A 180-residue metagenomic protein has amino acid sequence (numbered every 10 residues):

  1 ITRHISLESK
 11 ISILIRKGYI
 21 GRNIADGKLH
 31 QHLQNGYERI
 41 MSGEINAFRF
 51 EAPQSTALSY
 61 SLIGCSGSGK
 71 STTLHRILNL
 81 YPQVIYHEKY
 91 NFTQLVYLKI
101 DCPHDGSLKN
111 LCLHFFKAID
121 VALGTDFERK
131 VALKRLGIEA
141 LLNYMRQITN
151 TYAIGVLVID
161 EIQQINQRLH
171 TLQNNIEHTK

Functional and structural regions predicted by a protein language model:
E8, I20-H32, G36-I45, A52-S55 (+3 more regions): Mid-core helix/loop region of P-loop NTP-binding domains shared across ATPases and GTPases
F50-H75: Walker A/P-loop nucleotide-binding motif
A57-S61, Y97, V156: Residue-level preference for the first positions of well-ordered beta-strands
S66-G69, D105, E128: Fungal eukaryote-biased detector of long internal structured cores
L80-N91, V121-G124: Post-Walker A helix-loop "phosphate-sensing" segment adjacent to the P-loop in P-loop NTPases
I85-P103: Conserved catalytic segments around the Walker B and adjacent sensor/switch elements of P-loop NTPase domains
I100-F116: Conserved phosphate-binding/catalytic loops and adjacent sensor/switch elements of nucleotide-binding enzymes, spanning
